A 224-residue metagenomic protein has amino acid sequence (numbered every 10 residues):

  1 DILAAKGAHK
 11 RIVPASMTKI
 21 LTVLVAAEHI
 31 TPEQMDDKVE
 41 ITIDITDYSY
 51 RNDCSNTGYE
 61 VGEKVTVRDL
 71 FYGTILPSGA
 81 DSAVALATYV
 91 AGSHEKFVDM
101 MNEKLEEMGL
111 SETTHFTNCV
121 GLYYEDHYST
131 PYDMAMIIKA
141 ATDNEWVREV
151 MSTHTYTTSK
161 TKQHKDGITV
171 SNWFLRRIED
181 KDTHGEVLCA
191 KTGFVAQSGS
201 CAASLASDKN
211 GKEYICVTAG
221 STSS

Functional and structural regions predicted by a protein language model:
D1-Y132, M136, A141-T142: Active-site-adjacent loops and short helices of periplasmic peptidoglycan-processing enzymes
T88, S93-S224: Penicillin-recognizing serine hydrolase domain
